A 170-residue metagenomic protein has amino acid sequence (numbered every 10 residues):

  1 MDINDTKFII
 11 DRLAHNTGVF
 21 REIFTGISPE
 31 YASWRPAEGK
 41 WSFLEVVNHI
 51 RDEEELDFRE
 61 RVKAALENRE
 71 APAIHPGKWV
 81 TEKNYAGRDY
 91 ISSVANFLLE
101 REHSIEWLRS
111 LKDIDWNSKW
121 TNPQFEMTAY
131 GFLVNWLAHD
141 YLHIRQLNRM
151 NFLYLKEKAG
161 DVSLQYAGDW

Functional and structural regions predicted by a protein language model:
D2-E30, E53-A64: Alpha-helical bundle segments that constitute or directly flank the non-heme di-iron/ferroxidase center
I3-L13, K40, G87-V94, Y130-L133: Amphipathic, non-membrane alpha-helical segments in soluble helical-bundle scaffolds
I9-R12, F24-G26, N68-R69, T81-E82 (+2 more regions): Short acidic/polar alpha-helix capping motifs at helix-coil junctions
I9-R12, N16, F20, F58 (+4 more regions): Alpha-helical packing segments of well-folded alpha/beta enzyme cores
G18, T25, R51-D52, E102 (+3 more regions): Solvent-exposed alpha-helix faces
T25-S33, R109-N117, L153-K156: Surface-exposed helix-capping loop/turn segments at secondary-structure junctions
S33-P76, K119-W170: Short, contiguous alpha-helical
K78-N117, G131-W136, Q146: Acidic/histidine-rich alpha-helical segments that form the ligand environment of transition-metal centers
